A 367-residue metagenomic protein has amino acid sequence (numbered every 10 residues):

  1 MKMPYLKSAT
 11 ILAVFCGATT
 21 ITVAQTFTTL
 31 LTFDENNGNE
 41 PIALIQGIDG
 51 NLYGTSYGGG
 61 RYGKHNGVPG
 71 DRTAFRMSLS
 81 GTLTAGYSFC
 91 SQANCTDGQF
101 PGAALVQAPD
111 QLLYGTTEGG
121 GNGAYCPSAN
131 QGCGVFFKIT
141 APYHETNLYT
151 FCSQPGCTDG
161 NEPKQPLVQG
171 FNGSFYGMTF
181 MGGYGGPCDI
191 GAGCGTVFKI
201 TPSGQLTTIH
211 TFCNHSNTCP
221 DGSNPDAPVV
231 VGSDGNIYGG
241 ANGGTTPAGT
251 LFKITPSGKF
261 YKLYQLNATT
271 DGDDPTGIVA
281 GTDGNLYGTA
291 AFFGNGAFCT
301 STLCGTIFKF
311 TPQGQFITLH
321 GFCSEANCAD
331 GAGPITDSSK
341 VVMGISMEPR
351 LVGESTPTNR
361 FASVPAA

Functional and structural regions predicted by a protein language model:
K2-A367: Extracellular beta-propeller repeat domains
